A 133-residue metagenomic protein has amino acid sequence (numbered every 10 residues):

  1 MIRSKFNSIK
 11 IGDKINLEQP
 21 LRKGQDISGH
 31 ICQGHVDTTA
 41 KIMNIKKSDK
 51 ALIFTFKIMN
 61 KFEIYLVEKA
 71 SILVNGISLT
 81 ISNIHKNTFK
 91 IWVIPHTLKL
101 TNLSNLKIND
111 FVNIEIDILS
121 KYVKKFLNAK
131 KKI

Functional and structural regions predicted by a protein language model:
M1-I133: Conserved loop->alpha-helix
